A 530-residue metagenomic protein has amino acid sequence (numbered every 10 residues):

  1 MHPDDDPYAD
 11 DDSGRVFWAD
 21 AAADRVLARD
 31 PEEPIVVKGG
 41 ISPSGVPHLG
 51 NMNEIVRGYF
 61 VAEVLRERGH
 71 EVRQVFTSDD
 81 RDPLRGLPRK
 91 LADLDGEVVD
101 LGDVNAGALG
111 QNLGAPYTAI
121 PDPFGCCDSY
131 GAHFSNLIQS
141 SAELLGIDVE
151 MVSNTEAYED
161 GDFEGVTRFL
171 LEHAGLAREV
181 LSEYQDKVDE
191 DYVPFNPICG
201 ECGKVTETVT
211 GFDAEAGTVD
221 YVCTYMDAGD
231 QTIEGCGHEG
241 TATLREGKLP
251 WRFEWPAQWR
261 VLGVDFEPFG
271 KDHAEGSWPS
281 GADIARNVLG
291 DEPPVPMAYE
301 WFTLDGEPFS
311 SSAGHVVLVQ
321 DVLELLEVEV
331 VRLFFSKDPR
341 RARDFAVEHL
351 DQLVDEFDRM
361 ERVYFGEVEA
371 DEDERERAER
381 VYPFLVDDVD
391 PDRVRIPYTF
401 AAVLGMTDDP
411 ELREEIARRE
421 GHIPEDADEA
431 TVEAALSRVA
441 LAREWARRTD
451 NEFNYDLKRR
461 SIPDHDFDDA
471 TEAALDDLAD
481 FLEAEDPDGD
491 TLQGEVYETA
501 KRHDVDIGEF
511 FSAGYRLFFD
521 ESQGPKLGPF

Functional and structural regions predicted by a protein language model:
M1-D30, G45-P47, R73-V75, G175-R178 (+3 more regions): Basic, alpha-helical terminal appendages of large translation-related enzymes
H2-L176, G281: N-terminal Rossmann-like or analogous alpha/beta NTP/dinucleotide-binding catalytic cores that position adenine
P7-Y8, G39-P47, I120, W259-G270 (+3 more regions): Glycine- and acidic
G40-S42, T77-R81, N154-E156, G211 (+6 more regions): An acidic- and aromatic-residue-enriched active-site/binding cleft used to recognize and process polar
R66-L84, V288-E307, G508, G524-F530: Glycine-rich phosphate/pyrophosphate-binding loops and their adjacent beta-strand/loop elements at enzyme active sites
I147, M151, T155-V295, T303-S310 (+1 more regions): Active-site cores that bind ATP or allylic diphosphates and position pyrophosphate for catalysis
L170, E327, G514: Residue-level signal for inorganic ion chemistry
H273, W278, Y299-A446, F519-F530: Catalytic adenosine-cofactor/nucleotide-binding cores of aminoacyl-tRNA synthetases and other
